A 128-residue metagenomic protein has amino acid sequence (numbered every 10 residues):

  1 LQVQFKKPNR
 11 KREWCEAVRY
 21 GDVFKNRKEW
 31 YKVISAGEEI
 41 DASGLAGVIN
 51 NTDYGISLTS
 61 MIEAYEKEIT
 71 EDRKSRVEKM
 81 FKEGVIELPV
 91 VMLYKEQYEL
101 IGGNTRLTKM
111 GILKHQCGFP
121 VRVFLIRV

Functional and structural regions predicted by a protein language model:
L1-E68: An acidic, glycine-rich, mixed-charge low-complexity segment common to nucleic-acid enzymes
P8, K95, I126-V128: Generic structural motif
G47-I101: Short alpha-helix boundary/capping and kink motifs at helix termini
K82, I112-Q116: Secondary-structure boundary motif
Q97-L113: A sequence-level detector for short glycine-anchored, His/Arg-bearing signature motifs that mark catalytic or binding
Q116-V128: Short, Lys/Arg-rich amphipathic alpha-helical interaction segments that bind nucleic acids or acidic protein surfaces
